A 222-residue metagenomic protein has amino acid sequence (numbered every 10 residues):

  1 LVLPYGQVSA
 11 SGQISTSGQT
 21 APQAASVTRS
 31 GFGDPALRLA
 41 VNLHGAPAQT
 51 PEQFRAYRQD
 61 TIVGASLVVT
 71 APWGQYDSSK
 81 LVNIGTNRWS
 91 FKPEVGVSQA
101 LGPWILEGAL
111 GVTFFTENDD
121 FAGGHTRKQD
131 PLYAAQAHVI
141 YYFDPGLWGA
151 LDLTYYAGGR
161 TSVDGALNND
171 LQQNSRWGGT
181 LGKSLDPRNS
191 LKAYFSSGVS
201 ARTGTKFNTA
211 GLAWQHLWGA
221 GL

Functional and structural regions predicted by a protein language model:
L1-Y5, V63-A71, G108-F114, A137 (+3 more regions): Transmembrane beta-barrel strands of outer-membrane/channel proteins
G6-K128, D170: Outer-membrane pore/translocation modules
D119-L222: Outer membrane beta-barrel transmembrane domains
